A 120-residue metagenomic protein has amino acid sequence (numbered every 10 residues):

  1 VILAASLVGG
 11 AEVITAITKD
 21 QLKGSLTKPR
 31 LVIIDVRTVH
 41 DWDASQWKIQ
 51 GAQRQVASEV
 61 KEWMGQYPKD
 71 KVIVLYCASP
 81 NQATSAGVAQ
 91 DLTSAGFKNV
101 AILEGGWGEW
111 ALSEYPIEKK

Functional and structural regions predicted by a protein language model:
A5-S25, H40-V74, S79-K120: Rhodanese-like catalytic fold shared by cysteine-dependent sulfurtransferases and DSP/PTP-type phosphatases
P29-I33, K71-V72: Short coil/turn segments at beta-strand junctions that form active-site/ligand-binding loops
V32-R37, Q55: Short hydrophobic beta-strand that contains or immediately precedes a catalytic carboxylate
